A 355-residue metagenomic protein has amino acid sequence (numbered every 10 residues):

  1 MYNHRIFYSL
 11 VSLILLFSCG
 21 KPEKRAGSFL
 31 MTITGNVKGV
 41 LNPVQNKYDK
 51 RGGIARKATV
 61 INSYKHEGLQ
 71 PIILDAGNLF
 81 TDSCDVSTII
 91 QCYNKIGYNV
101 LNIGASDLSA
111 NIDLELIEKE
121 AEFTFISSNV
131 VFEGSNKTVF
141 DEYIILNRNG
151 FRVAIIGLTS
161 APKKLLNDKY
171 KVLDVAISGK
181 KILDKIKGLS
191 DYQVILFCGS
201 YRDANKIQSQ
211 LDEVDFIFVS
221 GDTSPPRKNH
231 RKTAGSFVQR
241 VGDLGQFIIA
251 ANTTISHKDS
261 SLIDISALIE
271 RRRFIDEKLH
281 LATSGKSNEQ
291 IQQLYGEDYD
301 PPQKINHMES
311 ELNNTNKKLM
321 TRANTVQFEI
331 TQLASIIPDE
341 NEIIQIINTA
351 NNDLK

Functional and structural regions predicted by a protein language model:
M1-F7: Bacterial N-terminal signal peptides that target proteins for export
F7-S9, S28: Hydrophobic alpha-helical segments and their boundary regions
S9-L16: Bacterial N-terminal signal peptides
C19-K355: Acidic, metal/ion-coordinating pockets
